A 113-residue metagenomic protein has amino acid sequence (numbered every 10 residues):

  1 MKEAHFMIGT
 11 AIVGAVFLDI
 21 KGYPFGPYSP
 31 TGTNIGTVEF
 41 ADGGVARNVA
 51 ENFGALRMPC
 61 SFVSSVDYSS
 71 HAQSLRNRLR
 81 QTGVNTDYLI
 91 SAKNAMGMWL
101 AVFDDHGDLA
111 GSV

Functional and structural regions predicted by a protein language model:
K2-V63, S70-S74, W99: Glycine-rich phosphate/adenosyl-contacting loop at the front of the ribokinase-like
T31-T33, A55-V113: Conserved N-terminal subdomain of the carbohydrate kinase-like
